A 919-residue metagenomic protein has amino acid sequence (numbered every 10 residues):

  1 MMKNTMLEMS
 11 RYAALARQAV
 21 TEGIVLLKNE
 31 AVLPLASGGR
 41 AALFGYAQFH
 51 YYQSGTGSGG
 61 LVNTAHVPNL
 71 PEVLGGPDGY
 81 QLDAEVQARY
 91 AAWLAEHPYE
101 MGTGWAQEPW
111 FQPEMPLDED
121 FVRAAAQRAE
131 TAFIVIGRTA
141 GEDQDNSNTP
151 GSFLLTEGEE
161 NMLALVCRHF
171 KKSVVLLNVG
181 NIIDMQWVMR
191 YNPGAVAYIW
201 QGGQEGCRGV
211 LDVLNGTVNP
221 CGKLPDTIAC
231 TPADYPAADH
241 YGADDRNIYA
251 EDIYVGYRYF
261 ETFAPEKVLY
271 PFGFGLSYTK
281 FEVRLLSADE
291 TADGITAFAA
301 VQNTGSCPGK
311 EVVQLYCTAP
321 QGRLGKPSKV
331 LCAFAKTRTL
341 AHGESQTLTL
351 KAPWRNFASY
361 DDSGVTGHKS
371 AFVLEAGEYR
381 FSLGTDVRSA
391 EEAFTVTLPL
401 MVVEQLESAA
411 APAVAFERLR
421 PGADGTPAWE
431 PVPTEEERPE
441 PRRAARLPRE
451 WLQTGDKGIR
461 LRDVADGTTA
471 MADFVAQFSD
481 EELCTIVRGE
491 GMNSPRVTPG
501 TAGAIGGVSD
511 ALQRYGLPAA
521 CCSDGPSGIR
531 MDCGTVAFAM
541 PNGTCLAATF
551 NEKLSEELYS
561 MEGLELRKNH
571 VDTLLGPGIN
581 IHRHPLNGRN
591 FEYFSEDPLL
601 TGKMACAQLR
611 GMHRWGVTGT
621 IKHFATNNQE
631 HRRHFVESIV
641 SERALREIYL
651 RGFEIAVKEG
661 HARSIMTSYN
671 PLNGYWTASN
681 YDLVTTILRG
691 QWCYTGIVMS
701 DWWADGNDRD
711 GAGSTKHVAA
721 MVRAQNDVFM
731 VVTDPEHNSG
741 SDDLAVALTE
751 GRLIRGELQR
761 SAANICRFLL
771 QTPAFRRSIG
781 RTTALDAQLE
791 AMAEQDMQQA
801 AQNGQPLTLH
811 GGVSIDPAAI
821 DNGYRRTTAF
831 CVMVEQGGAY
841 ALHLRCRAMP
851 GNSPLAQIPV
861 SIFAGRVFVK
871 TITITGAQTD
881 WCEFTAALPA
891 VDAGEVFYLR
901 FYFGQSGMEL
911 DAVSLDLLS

Functional and structural regions predicted by a protein language model:
M1-S389, E404-H843, P859-M908, A912-S919: Glycoside hydrolase catalytic-domain context in secreted enzymes
N303, A848-P850: Extracellular acidic, Ser/Thr/Pro-rich low-complexity tracts
L398-L400: Interdomain boundary/hinge segments at the C-termini of tandem beta-sandwich modules
G851-V860: Beta-strand acidic-aromatic groove motif in beta-rich domains, primarily in extracellular
